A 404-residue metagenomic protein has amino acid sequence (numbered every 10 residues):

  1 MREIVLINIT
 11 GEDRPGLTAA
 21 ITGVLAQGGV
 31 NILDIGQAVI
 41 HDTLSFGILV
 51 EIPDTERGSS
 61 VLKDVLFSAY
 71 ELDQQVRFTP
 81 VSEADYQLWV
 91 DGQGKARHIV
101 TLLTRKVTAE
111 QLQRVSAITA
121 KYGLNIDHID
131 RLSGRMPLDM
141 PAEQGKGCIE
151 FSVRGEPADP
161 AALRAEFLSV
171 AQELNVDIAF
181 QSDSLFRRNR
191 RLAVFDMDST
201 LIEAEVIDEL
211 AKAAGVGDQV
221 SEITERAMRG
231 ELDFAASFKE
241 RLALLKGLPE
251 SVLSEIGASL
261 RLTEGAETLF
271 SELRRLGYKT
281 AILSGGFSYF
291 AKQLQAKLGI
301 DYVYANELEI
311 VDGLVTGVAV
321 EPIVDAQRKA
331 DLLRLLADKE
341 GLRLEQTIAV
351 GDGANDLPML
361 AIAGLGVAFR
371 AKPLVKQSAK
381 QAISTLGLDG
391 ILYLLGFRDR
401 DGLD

Functional and structural regions predicted by a protein language model:
M1-R190: A conserved regulatory-domain signal marking ACT and ACT-like small-molecule sensing domains and adjacent regulatory
E12, G16, T43, E56 (+10 more regions): Conserved active-site and cofactor/substrate-binding residues in soluble primary-metabolism enzymes
L17-T18, Q111-Q113, L201-A204, D356-M359: Short glycine/serine/threonine-rich phosphate/pyrophosphate-binding segments that cradle anionic phosphate groups
D85-G94, F180-R191, T224-E250: Long, charged amphipathic helices and adjacent flexible linkers at domain junctions
L102-L103, V194-D196, L283, V350: Short hydrophobic segments within beta-strands
L185-A235: Active-site neighborhood of HAD-like aspartate-dependent phosphohydrolases
G247-D404: C-terminal cap/substrate-recognition subdomain and adjoining C-terminal extension of metal-dependent phosphatase-like
